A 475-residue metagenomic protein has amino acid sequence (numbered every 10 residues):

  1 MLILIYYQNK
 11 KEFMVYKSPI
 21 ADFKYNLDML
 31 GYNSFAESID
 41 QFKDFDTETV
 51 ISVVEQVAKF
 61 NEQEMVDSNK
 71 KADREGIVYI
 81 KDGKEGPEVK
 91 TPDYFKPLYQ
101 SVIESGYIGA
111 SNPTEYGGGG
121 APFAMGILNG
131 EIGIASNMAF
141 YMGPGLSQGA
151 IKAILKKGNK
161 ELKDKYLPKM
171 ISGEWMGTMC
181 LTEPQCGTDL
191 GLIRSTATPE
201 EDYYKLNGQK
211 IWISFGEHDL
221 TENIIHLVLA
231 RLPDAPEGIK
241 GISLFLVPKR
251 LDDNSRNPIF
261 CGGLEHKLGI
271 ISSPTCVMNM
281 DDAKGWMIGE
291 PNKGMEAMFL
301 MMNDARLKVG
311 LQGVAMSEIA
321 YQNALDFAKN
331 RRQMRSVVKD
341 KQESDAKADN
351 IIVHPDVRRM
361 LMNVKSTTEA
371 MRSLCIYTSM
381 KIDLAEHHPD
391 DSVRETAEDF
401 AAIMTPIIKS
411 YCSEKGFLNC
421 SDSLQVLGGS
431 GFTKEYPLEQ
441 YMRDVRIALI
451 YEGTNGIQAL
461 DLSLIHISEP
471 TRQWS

Functional and structural regions predicted by a protein language model:
I5-Y141, E161, K165, D383 (+1 more regions): Amphipathic, small/basic residue-rich leader segments at the start of a protein or domain
Q41-D44, R74-T91, A297-D304, K308 (+2 more regions): Glycine-rich cofactor-pocket loops
R74-I77, N129, L146-S147, G158-S195 (+3 more regions): Internal maturation/activation junctions in enzymes
Y203, N207-R256: A short core secondary-structure module
W212-S214, R250-K267, P274-A305, L325-I352: A glycine-rich, basic-preceded beta-loop-alpha segment at the flavin cofactor/substrate interface of flavin-utilizing
A401-V426, S430: Charged, glycine-rich active-site and insertion segments that engage polyanionic ligands
I465-S475: Single conserved hydrophobic/aromatic residue that forms the stacking wall/gate of nucleotide- or nucleobase-binding
